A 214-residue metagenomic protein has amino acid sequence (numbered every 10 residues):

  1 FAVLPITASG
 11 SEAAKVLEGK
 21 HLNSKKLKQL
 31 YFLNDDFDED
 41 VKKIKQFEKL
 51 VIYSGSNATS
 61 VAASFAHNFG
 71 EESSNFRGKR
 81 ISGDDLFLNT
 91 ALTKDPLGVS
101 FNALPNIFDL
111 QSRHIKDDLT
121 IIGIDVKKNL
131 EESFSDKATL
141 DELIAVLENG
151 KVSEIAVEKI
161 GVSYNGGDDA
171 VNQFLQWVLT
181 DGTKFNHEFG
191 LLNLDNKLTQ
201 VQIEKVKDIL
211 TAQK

Functional and structural regions predicted by a protein language model:
F1-V3: Short, glycine-/small- and polar/acidic-enriched structural segments that line small-molecule recognition paths
I6-K214: Exported/periplasmic ABC-transporter solute-binding proteins
